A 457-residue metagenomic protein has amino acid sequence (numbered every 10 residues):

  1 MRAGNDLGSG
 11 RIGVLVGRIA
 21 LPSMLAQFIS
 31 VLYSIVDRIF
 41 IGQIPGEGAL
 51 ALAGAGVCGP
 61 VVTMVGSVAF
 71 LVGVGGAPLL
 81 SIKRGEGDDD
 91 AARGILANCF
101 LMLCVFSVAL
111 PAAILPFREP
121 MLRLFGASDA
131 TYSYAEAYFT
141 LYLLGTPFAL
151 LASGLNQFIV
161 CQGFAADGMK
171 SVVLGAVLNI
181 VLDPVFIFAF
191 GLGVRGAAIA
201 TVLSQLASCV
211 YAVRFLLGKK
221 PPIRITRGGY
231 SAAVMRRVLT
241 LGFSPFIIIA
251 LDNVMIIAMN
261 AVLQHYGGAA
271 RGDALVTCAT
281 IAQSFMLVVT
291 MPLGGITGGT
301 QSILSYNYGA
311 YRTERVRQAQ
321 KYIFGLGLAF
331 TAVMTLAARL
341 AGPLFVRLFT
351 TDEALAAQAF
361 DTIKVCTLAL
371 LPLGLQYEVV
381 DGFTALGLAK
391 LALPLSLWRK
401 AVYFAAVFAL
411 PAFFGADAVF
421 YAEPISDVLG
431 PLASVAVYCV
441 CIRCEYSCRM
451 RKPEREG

Functional and structural regions predicted by a protein language model:
M1-P22, L80-P147, A189-F243, L304-A369 (+1 more regions): Short alpha-helical transmembrane segments in multi-pass integral membrane proteins
L7-I39, Q43-E47, P60-G75, L79 (+6 more regions): N-terminal transmembrane alpha-helices
G17, L32-Y33, V72, A113-F117 (+14 more regions): Residue-level signal for transmembrane alpha-helical positions in Major Facilitator Superfamily
R18-D37, L141, G175, S204-S208 (+2 more regions): Transmembrane helical elements of multi-pass membrane transporters/channels
F28, L32-A53, L122-D129, V185-G191 (+5 more regions): Helix-terminus/linker motif at the lipid-water interface of multi-pass membrane proteins
I35-I39, A112, P120, G154-F158 (+9 more regions): Alpha-helical transmembrane segments of multipass membrane proteins
L52-A112, A149-G168, V276-L336, L340-G342 (+1 more regions): Small-residue-rich hydrophobic transmembrane alpha-helices
Y142-V160, S171-A176, A197-A212, L293-T297 (+3 more regions): Short runs within selected transmembrane alpha-helices of multi-pass transporters and secretion channels
